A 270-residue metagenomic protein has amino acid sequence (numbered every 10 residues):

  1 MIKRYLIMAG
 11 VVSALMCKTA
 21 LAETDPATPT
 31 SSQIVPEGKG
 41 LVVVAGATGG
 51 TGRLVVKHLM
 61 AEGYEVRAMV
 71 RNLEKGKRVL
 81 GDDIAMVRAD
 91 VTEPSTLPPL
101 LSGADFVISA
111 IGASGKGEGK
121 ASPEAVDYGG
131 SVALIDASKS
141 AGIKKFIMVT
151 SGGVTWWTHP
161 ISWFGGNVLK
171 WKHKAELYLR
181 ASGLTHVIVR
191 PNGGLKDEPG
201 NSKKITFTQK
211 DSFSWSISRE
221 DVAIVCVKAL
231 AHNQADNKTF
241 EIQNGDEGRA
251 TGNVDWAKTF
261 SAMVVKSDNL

Functional and structural regions predicted by a protein language model:
M1-I7: Bacterial N-terminal signal peptides that target proteins for export
A14-L21: C-terminal segment of classical bacterial N-terminal signal peptides
E23-K39: A short, basic/flexible loop-to-alpha-helix module at the beginning of a structural domain
P36, V42, A47, A68-S140: NAD(P)H-binding glycine-rich loop region in Rossmannoid oxidoreductase-like domains and their noncatalytic homologs
P36-E37, A47, K196-L270: Active-site-lining helix/loop region of Rossmann-like oxidoreductase modules
G40-E62: N-terminal Rossmann NAD(P)H-binding glycine-rich loop of SDR-like oxidoreductase domains
T51, V107, L179, V189 (+2 more regions): Non-catalytic, hydrophobic alpha-helical segments
A113-Q209, S214: Glycine-/Pro-rich loop/turn segments that contact NAD(P) or position catalytic residues in Rossmann-like domains
